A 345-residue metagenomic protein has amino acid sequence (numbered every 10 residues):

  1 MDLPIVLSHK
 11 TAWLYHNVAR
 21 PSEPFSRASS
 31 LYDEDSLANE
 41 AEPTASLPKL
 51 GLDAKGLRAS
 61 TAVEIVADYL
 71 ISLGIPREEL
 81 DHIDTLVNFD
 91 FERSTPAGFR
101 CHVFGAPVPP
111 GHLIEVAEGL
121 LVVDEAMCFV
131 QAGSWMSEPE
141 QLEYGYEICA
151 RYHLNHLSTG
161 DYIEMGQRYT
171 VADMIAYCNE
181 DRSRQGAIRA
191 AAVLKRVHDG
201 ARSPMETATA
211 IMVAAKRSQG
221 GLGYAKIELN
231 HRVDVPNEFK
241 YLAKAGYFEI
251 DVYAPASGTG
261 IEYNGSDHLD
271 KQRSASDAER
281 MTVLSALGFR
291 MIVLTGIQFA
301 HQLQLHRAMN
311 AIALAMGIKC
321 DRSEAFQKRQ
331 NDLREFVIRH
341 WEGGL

Functional and structural regions predicted by a protein language model:
M1-Q185, E324, N331-L345: Short gly/ser-rich loop at a beta-strand->alpha-helix junction or flexible surface loop bordering the NTP-binding
E164-L345: Surface segments flanking catalytic/ligand-binding clefts of nucleic-acid enzymes
